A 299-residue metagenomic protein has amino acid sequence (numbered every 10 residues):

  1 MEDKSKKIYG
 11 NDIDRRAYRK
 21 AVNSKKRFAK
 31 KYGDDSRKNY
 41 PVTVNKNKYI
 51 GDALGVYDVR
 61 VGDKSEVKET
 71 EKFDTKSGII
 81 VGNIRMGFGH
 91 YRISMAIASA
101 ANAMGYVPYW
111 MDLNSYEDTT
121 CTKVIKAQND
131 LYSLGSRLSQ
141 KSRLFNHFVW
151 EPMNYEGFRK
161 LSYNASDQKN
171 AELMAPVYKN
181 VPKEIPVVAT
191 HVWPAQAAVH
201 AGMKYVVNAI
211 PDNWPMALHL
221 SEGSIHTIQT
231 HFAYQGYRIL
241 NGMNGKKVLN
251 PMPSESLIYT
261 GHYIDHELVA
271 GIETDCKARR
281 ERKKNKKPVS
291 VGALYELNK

Functional and structural regions predicted by a protein language model:
E2-G62, M95-P176: Conserved N-terminal ligand/cofactor-binding loop architecture of enzyme catalytic domains
G62-T75, P176: A short, basic/flexible loop-to-alpha-helix module at the beginning of a structural domain
E69-I79, G202-M203, K284-V291: A short, charged/proline- and glycine-enriched loop that marks the coil->beta-strand transition at the N-terminal
E71-T75, I84-I93, N102-V107, V188-A189: Long, mid-chain structured domain cores
I80-I84, M111, A209, T227 (+1 more regions): Short hydrophobic segments within beta-strands
G87-F88, I93, L144-Y259: Active-site and donor-binding regions of nucleotide-sugar-utilizing enzymes
I125-N129, Y205, S224-H226, C276-K277: Short, hinge-like loop/turn segments at secondary-structure boundaries
I225-K299: A nucleotide-sugar donor-handling region in carbohydrate enzymes
